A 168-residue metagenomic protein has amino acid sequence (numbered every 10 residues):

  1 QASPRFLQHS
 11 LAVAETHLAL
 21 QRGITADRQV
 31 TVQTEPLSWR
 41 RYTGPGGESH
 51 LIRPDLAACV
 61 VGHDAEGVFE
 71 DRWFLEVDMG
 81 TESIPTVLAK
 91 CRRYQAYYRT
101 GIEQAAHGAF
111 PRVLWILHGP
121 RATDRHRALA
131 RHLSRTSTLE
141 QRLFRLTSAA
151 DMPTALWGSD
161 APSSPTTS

Functional and structural regions predicted by a protein language model:
Q1, F69-E76, P111-L114: Glycine-rich, often proline-containing surface loops adjacent to acidic residues and nearby aromatics that form
Q1-T31: Nuclease catalytic cores
R5-L7, A26-W73, M79-R92: Active-site metal-binding core of divalent-cation-utilizing nuclease and nuclease-like domains
T16, L75, Y94: Conserved, mostly hydrophobic/aromatic
A19, G23, R93, Y97 (+1 more regions): Conserved short hydrophobic interaction patches
R22-D27, V61-G67, Y98-H107: Alpha-helix termini
T81-A89, R99-S168: Non-catalytic C-terminal interaction segments of nucleic acid-processing enzymes
